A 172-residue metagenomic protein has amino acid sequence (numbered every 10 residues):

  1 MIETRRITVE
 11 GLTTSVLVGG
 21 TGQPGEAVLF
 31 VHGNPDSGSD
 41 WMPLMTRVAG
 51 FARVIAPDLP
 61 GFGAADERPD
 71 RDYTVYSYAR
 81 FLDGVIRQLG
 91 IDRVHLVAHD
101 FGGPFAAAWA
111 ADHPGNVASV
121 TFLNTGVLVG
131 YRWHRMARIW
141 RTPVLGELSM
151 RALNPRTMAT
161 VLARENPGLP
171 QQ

Functional and structural regions predicted by a protein language model:
M1-T13: N-terminal cap/lid segment of alpha/beta-hydrolase-fold proteins
L12-A64: Conserved HGGG/HGGXW glycine-rich cap/lid loop of the alpha/beta-hydrolase fold
D40-M42, A65-R71, Y131-H134: Conserved catalytic-core motifs of eukaryotic protein kinase domains, centered on the activation segment
M42, D83, A107-A111: Short, hydrophobic alpha-helix immediately C-terminal to the catalytic nucleophile
F51, D92-R132: Conserved hydrolase catalytic core segment
S77-V94: Conserved acidic catalytic loop of the alpha/beta-hydrolase fold
Y131-L153: A catalytic-pocket lid/entrance helix-loop region that shapes and gates access to the active site across common
W133, A152-Q172: Conserved alpha/beta-hydrolase catalytic His-Asp/Glu region
